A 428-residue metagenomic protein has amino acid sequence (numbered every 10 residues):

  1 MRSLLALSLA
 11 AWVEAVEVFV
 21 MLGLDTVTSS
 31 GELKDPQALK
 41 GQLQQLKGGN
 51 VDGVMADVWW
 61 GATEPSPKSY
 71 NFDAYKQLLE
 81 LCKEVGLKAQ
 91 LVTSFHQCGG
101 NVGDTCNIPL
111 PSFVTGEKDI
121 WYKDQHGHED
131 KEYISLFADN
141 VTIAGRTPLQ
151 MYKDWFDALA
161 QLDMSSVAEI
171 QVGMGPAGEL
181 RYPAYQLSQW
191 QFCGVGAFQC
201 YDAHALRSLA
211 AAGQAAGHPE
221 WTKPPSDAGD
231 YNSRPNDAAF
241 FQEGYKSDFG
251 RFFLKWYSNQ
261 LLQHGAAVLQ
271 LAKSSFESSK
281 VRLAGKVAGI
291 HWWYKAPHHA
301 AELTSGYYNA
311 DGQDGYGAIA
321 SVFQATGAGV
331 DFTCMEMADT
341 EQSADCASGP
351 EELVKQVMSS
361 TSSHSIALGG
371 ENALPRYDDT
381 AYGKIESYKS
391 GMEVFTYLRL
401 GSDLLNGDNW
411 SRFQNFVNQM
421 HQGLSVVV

Functional and structural regions predicted by a protein language model:
R2-A15: Cleavable N-terminal signal peptides of Sec/SRP-targeted secreted and luminal proteins
E14-K47, D57: Boundary/entry segment of secreted carbohydrate-active catalytic domains
V18-L22, D52-A56, A89-T93, A168-V172 (+5 more regions): Hydrophobic faces of well-ordered beta-strands that scaffold small-molecule active sites in alpha/beta enzyme cores
G23-L33, D57-F72, E132-D157, K246-Q263 (+4 more regions): The substrate-binding groove and active-site-proximal loops of carbohydrate-active enzymes, especially glycoside
L33-Q42, K68-L78, R146-L159, Q260-L271 (+4 more regions): Well-ordered, non-membrane alpha-helical segments in soluble/globular domains
A38-E129, T147-A168, W190-F192, S275: Aromatic-lined substrate-binding rim segments of carbohydrate-active enzymes
K88-C98, D314-V428: Substrate-binding cleft of secreted/luminal carbohydrate-active enzymes
T115-S321, A328: Polysaccharide-binding and catalytic clefts of secreted carbohydrate-active enzymes
